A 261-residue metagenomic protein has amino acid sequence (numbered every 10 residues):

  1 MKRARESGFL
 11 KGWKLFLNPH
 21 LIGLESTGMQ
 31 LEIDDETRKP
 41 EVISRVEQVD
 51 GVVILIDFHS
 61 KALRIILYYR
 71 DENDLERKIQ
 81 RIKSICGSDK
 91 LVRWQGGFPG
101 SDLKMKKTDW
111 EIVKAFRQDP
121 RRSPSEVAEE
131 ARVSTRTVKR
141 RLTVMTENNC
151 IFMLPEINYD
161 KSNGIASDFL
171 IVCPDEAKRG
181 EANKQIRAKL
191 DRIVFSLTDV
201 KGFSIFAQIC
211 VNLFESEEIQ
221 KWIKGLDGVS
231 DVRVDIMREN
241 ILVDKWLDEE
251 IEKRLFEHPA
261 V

Functional and structural regions predicted by a protein language model:
M1-V261: A compositional/biophysical signature of low hydrophobicity enriched in polar/charged and small residues
